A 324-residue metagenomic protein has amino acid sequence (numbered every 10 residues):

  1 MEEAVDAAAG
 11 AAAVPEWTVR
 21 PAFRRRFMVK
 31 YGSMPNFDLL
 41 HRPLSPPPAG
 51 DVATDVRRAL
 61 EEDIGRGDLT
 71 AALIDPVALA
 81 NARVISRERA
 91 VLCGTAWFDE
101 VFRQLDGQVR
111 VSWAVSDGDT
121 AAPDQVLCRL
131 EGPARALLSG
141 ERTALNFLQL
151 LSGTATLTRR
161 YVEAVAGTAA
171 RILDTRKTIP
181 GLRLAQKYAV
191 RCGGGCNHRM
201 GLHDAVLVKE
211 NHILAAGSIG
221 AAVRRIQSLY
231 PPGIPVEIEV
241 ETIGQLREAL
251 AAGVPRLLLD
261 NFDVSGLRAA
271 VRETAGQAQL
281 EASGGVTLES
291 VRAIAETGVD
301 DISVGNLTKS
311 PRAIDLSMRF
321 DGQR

Functional and structural regions predicted by a protein language model:
Y31-A252, R256, S265-E273, Q279-E281 (+4 more regions): Acidic/glycine-rich phosphate/pyrophosphate-binding loops and surrounding catalytic core that coordinate Mg2+
N261, S303: C-terminal active-site rim and adjoining tail of enzyme catalytic domains
S317-R324: Active-site loop ensemble at the mouth of alpha/beta enzyme cores that anchors a bound cofactor
